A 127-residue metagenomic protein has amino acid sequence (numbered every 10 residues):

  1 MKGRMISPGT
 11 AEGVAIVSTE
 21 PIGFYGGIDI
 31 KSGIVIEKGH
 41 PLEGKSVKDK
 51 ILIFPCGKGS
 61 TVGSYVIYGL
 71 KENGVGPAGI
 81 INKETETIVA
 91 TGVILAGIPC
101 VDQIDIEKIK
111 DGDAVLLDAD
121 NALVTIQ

Functional and structural regions predicted by a protein language model:
G3-A11, I16-T125: Feature captures the catalytic cores and cofactor-binding loops of soluble hydro-lyases/lyases that act on carboxylate
